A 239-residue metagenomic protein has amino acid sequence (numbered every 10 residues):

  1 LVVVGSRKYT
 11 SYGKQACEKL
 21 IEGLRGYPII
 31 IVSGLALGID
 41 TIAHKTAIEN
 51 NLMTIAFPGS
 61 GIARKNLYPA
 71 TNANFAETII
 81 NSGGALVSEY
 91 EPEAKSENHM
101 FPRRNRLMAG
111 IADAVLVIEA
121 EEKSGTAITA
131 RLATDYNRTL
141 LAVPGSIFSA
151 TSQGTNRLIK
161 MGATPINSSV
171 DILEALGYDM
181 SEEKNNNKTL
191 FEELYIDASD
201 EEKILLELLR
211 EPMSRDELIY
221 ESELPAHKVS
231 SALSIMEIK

Functional and structural regions predicted by a protein language model:
L1-K239: Glycine-biased, small-residue-rich flexible motifs in mid-sequence functional cores and linkers
